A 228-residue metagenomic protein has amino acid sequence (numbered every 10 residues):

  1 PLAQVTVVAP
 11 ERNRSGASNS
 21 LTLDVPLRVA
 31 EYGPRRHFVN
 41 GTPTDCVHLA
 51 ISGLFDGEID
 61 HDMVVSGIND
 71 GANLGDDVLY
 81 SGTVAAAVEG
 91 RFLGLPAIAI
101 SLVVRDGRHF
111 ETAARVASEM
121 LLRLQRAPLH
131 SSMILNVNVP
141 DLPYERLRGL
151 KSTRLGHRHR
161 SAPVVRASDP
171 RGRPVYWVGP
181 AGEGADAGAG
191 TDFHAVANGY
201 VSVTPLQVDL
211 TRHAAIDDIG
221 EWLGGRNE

Functional and structural regions predicted by a protein language model:
P1-G53, D60: A cross-family phosphate/adenosyl-ligand binding-site feature
A9, N40, S66-N69, I100-S101 (+2 more regions): Short beta-strand segments
N13, T42-P43, N69-A72, L142 (+1 more regions): Short glycine-rich anion-binding loops that position phosphate/pyrophosphate groups of nucleotides and phosphorylated
E58-H61, A97-A99, A127-I134: Short, structured loop/turn "capping" segments at alpha-beta junctions
A72-S81: Glycine/threonine-rich flexible loop motifs
A86-G90: Hydrophobic/aromatic ligand-binding patch that stacks against planar heteroaromatic rings of cofactors or nucleotides
R91-A113: Glycine-rich phosphate/pyrophosphate-binding loops and their adjacent beta-strand/loop elements at enzyme active sites
T112-E228: Electrostatically charged, flexible surface regions
